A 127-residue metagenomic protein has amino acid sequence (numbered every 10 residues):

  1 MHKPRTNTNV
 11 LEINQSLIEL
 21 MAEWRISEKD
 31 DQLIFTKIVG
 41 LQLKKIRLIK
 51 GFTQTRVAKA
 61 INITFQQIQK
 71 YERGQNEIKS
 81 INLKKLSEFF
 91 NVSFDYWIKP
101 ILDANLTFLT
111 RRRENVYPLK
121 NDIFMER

Functional and structural regions predicted by a protein language model:
M1-W24: General nucleic-acid-binding
K3, E12, L41-R56, K85: Short basic helix-loop element that most often maps to the first helix and adjoining turn of HTH DNA-binding modules
N7-E12, K99-R127: Short, charged recognition helix plus adjacent turn of helix-turn-helix-like nucleic-acid-binding domains
W24-I49: A short, Lys/Arg-rich alpha-helix, primarily the initiator
G51-K70: Short alpha-helical DNA-recognition segment
R73: Short, conserved catalytic or interaction motifs in soluble domains
I81-Y96: DNA major-groove recognition helix of helix-turn-helix/homeodomain DNA-binding modules
